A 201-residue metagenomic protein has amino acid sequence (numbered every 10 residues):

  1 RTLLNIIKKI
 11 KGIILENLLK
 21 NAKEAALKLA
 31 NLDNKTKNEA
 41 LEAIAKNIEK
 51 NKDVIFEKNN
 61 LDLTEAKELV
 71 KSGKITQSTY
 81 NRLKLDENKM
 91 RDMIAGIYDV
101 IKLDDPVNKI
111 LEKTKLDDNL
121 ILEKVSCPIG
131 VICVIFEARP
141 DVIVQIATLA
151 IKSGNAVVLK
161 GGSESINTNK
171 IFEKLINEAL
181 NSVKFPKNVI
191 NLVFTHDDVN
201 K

Functional and structural regions predicted by a protein language model:
T2-I6: Extreme N-terminal basic, low-complexity initiation segments that serve as generic localization/processing leaders
I7-I121: N-terminal Rossmann-like NAD(P)+-binding subdomain of aldehyde/semialdehyde dehydrogenases
K102, I110-K201: Rossmann-like NAD(P) dinucleotide-binding subdomain of oxidoreductase/dehydrogenase enzymes
